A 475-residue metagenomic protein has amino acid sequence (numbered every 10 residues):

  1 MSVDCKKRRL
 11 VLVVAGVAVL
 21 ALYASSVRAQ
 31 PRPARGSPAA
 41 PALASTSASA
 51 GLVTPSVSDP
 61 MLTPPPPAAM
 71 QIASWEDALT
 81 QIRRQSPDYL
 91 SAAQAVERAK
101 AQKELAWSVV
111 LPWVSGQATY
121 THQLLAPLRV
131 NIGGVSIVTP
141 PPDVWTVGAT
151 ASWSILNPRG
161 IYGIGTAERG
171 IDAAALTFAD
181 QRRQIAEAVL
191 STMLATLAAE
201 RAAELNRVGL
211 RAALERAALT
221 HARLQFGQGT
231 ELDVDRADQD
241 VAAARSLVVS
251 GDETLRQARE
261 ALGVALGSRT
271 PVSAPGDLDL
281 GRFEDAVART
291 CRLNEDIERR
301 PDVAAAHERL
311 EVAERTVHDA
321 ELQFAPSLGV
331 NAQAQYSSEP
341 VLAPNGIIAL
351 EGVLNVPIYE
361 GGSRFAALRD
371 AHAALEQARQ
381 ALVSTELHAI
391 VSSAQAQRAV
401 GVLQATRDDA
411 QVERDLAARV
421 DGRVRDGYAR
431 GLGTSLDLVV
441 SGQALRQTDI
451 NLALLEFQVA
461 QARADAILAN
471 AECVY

Functional and structural regions predicted by a protein language model:
K6-V11, V27-L52, R430, N451-Y475: Acidic, low-complexity, intrinsically disordered peripheral segments
A29-Q117, L125, T270, G276-T316 (+5 more regions): Bacterial Sec-pathway N-terminal export signals of envelope proteins
G36-P38, P60-Q71, Q117-W153, S273-A288 (+2 more regions): Small/polar, glycine/serine/threonine/aspartate-rich low-complexity segments that form flexible
A78, Q85, A92, W153 (+22 more regions): Amphipathic alpha-helical coiled-coil segments and their boundaries
T80-L90, E97-W113, P141, G148-T166 (+8 more regions): A glycine-/polar-enriched beta->alpha junction
S108, A243-T270, T385, V412-Y475: Short segments within alpha-helical structural elements
Q181-R299, A396-A399, L403, A444-R446 (+1 more regions): Periplasmic alpha-helical coiled-coil/stalk elements that build and connect Gram-negative outer-membrane
